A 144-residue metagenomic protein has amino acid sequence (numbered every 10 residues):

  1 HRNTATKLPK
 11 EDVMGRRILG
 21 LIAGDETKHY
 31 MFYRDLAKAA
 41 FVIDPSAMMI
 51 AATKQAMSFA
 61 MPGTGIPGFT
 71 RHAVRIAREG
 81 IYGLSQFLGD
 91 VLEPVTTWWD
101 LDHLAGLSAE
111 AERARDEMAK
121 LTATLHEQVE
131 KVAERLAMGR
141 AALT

Functional and structural regions predicted by a protein language model:
H1-T144: Non-heme di-metal
